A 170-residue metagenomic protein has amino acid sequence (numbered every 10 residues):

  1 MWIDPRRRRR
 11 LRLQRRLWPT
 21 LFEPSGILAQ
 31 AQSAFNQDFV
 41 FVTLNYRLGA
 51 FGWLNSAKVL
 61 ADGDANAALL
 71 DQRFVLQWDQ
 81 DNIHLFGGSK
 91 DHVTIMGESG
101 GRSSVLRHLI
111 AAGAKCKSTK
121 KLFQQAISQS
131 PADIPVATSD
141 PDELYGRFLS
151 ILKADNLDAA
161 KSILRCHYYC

Functional and structural regions predicted by a protein language model:
M1-I163: Serine-hydrolase-like catalytic core of hydrolytic proteins
R165-C170: Polar, glycine-rich mid-to-C-terminal structural blocks that act as macromolecule-binding/assembly scaffolds
